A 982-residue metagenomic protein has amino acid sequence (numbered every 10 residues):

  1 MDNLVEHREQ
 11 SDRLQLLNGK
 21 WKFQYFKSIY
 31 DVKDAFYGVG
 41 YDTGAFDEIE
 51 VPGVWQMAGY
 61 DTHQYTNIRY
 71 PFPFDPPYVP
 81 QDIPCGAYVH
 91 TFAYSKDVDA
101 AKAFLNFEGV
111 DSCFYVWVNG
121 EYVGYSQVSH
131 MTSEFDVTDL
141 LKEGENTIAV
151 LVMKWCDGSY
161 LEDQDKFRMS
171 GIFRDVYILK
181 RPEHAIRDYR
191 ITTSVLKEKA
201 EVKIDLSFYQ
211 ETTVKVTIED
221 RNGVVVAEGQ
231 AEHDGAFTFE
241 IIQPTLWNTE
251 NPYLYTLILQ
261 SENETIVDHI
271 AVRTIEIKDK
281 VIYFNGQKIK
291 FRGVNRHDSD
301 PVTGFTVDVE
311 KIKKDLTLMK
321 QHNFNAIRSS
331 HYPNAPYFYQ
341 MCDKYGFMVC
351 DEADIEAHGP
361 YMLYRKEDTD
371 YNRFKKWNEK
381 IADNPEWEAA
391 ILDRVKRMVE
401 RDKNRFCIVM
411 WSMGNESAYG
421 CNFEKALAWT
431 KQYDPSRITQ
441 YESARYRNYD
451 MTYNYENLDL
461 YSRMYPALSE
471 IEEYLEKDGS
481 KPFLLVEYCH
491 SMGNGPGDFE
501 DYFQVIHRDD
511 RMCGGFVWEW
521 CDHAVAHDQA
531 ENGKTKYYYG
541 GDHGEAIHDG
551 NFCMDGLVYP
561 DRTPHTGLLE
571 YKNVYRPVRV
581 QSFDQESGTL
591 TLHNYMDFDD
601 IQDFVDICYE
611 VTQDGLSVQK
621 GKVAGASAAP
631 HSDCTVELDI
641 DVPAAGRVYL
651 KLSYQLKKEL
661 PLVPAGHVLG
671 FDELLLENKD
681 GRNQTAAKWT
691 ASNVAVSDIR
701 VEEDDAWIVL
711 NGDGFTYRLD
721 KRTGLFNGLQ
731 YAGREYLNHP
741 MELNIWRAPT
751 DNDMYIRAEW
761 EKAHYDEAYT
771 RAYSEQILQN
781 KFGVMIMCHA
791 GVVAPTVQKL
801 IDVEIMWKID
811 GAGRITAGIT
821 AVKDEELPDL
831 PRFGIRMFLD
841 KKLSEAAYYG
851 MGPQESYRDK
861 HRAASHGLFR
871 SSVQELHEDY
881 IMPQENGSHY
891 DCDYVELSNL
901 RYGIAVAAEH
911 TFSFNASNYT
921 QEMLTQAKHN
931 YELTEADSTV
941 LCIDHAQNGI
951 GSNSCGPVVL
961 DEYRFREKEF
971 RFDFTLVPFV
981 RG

Functional and structural regions predicted by a protein language model:
M1-E9, E48, A58-D61, T66-I68 (+5 more regions): Extended substrate-binding grooves/exosites of carbohydrate-active enzymes
M1-R8, V123-G124, E143, T147-K180 (+5 more regions): Glycine/proline-rich low-complexity spacer/linker segments in large multi-domain proteins
N3, H7, K22-S28, V54-H63 (+4 more regions): Accessory beta-strand-rich segments of carbohydrate-active enzymes
M57-G59, K154, N248, D639-G646 (+2 more regions): Beta-strand/loop-rich accessory regions of lumenal/periplasmic or secreted enzymes, predominantly carbohydrate-active
K142-E145, S207-K278, A644, V648-V694: Extended acidic/polar, glycine-enriched regions that form or flank non-catalytic beta-rich accessory modules
F173-R190, R273-K288, F671-V701, S844-Y848: Low-complexity, Pro/Ser/Thr- and charge-rich linker/hinge segments at domain boundaries
E183-Q210, H565-V605, T690-D705, I819: Surface beta-strand/loop "capping" patches
Q230-I242, G615-A645: Intrinsically disordered, low-complexity Pro/Gly/Ser/Thr-rich segments with frequent PxxP/GP/PP motifs and embedded
